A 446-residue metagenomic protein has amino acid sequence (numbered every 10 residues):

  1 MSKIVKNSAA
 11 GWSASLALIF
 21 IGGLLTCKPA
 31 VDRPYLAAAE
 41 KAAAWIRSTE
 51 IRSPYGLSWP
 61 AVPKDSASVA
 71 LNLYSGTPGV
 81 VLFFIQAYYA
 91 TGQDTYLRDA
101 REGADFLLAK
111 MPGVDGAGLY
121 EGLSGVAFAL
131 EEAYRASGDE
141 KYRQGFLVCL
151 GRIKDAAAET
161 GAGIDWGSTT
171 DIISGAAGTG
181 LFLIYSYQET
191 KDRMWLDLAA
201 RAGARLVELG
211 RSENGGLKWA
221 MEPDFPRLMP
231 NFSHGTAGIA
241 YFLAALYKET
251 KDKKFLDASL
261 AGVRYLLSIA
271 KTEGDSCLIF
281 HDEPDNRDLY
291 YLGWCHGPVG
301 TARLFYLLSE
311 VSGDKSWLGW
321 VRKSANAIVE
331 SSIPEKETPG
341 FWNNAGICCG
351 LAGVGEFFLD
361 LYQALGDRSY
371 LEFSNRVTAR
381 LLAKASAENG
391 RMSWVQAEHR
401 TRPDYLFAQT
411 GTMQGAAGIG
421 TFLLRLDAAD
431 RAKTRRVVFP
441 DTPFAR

Functional and structural regions predicted by a protein language model:
S2-K6, C27, A109: Generic cytosolic/nucleocytoplasmic N-terminal low-complexity/intrinsically disordered segments
S2-L16: Bacterial N-terminal signal peptides that target proteins for export
K6, G22-G23, D430: A general, composition-driven signal for non-globular sequence regions
S8, A17, I21, W59-K64: Generic low-polarity alpha-helical segments
W12-V31: Bacterial Sec-dependent signal peptides at the C-terminal "C-region" and cleavage site
K28-R446: Glycan-recognition and catalytic cores of secretory/periplasmic carbohydrate-active enzymes
